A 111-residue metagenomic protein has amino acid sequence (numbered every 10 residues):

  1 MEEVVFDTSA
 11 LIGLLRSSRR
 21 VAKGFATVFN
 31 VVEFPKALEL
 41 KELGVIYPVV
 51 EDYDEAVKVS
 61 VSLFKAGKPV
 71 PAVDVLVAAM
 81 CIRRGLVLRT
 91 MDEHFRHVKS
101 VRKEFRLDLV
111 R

Functional and structural regions predicted by a protein language model:
M1-E2, A78, I82-R111: Acidic, PIN/NYN-like endoribonuclease modules and their adjacent C-terminal/linker elements
V5-D54: PIN/NYN-family metal-dependent endoribonuclease catalytic core
F6-D7, F25-T27, P69-P71, D92 (+1 more regions): Histidine- and aromatic-rich ligand-binding microenvironments
G13-L14, A72, H97: Generic structural "secondary-structure junction" signal
R16, E39, V61, S100-K103: A generic structural signal for secondary-structure junctions that act as hinges or helix/strand caps at the edges
F34, A56, F95-V98: A generic structural signal for nonpolar/aromatic side chains embedded in well-ordered alpha-helices
K41-L43, F64, F105-L109: Short, hinge-like loop/turn segments at secondary-structure boundaries
I46-E93: Active-site neighborhoods of divalent-metal-dependent phosphate/nucleic-acid chemistry enzymes
